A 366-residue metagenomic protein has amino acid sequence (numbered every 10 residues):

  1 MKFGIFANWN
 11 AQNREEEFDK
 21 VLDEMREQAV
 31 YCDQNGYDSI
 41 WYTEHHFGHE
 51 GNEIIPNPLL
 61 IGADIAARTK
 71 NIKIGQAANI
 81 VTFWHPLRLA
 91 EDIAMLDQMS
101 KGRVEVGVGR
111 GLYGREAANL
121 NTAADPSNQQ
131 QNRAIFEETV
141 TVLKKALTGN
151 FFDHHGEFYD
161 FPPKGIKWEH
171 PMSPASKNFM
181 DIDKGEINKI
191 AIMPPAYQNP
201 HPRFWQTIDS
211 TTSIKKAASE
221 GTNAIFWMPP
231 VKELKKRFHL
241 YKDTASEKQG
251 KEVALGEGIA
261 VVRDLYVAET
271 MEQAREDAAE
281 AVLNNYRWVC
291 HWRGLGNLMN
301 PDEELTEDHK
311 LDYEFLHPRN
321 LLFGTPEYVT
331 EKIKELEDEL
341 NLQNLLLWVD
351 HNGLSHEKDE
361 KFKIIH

Functional and structural regions predicted by a protein language model:
M1-K73, N199-P202: N-terminal beta1-alpha1-beta2 module of alpha/beta enzyme domains
M1-Y37, E105-G107, S127, K144 (+3 more regions): C-terminal amphipathic alpha-helical "assembly" element that mediates oligomerization/partner interfaces or acts as
W9-A11, H46-F47, A78-T82, R110-G114 (+5 more regions): Active-site-proximal loop/turn and secondary-structure-junction residues that shape catalytic pockets, frequently
G36, E44, I65, L96 (+5 more regions): Conserved, mostly hydrophobic/aromatic
S39-I61, I80, L112, M228-V231 (+1 more regions): Glycine-rich, proline-tolerant flexible connector loops at the mouths of alpha/beta enzymes
R68-N71, S100, A218-I225, N341: Glycine-enriched alpha-helix->loop->beta-strand junction motifs that scaffold or abut catalytic
H85-E220, Q249: Internal, glycine-rich beta/alpha segment that forms the wall or movable "lid" of small-molecule/cofactor binding
